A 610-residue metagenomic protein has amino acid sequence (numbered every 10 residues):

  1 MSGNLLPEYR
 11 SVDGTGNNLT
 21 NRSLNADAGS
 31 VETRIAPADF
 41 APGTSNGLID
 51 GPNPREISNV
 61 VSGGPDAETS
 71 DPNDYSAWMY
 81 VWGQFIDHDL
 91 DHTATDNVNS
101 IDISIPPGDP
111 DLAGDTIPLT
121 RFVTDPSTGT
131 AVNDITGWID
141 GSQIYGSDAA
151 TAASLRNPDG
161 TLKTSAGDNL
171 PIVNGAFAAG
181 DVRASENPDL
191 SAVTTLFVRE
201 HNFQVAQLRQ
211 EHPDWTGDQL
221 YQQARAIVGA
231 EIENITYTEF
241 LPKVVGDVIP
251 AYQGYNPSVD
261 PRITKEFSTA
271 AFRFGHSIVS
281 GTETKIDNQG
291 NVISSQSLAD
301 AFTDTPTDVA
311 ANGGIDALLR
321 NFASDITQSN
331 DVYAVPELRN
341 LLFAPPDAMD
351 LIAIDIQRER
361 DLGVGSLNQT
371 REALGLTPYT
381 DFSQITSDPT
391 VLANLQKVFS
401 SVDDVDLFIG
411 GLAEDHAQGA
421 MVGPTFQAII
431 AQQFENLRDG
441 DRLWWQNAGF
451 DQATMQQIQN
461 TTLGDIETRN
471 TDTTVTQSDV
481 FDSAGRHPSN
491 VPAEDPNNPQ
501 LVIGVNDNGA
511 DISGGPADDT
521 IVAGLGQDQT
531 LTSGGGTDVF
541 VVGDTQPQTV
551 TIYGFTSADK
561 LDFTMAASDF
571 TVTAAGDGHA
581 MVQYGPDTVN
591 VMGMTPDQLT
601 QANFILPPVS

Functional and structural regions predicted by a protein language model:
M1-F203, Q207, A226, A230-M349 (+3 more regions): N-terminal accessory/cap region of cofactor-dependent oxidoreductases and related radical enzymes
D74, W78, F563-M581: GD-rich hexapeptide-repeat beta-solenoids
Q204-L220, A353, Q357, D381: Inter-helical turn/loop segments and adjacent helix faces that build the functional surface of alpha-helical bundle
W215-L220, P378-T386, D569-V572: Short, surface-exposed acidic
P346-Q384: Long, well-ordered mid-to-C-terminal structural blocks that present hydrophobic/aromatic surfaces
T380-V398: Short linear, low-complexity motifs centered on an aromatic residue
Q500, A510, T573-S610: Low-complexity acidic/polar repeat-biased segments
G504-S568: Acidic, glycine-rich calcium-binding repeat modules characteristic of RTX/beta-roll and related beta-solenoid repeat
